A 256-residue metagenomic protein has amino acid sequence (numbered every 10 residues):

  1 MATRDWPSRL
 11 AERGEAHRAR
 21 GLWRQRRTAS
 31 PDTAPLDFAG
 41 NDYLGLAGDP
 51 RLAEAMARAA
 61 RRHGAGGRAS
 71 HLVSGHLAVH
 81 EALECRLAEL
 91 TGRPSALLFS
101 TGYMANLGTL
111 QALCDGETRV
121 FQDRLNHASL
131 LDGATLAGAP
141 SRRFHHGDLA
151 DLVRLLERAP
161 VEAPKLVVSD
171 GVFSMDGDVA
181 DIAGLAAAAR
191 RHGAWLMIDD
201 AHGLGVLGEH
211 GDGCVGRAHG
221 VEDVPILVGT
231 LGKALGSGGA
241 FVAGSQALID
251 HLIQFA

Functional and structural regions predicted by a protein language model:
T3-A65, A194: N-terminal "arm"/small-domain region of PLP-dependent enzymes with the aminotransferase-like
G45-L46, L72-L77, A128, L149-A150 (+2 more regions): Short, small-residue-enriched loops and turns at beta-alpha junctions that line or gate enzyme active sites
E54, R62-T101: Conserved N-terminal alpha-helix of the aminotransferase class I/II PLP-enzyme fold
T109-A128: Conserved PLP-anchoring active-site segment centered on the Schiff-base-forming lysine
G116, L136-G138, H192, D223: Short, structured coil segments at secondary-structure junctions
R142, H146-I198: Active-site phosphate-binding strand-loop segment of PLP-dependent enzymes
H192-W195, H202, L207-A256: Active-site C-terminal subdomain of aminotransferase-like
